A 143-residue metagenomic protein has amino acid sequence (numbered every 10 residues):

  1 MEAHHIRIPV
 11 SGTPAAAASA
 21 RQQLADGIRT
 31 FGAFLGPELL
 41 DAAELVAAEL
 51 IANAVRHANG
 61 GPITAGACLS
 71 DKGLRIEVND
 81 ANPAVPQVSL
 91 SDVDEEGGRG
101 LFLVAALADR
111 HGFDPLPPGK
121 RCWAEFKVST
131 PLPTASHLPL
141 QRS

Functional and structural regions predicted by a protein language model:
M1-S11, V55-S143: Conserved beta-strand-loop-beta-strand hairpin that lines the nucleotide-binding pocket of ATP/GTP-utilizing enzymes
E2-Q22, D26: Short beta-to-alpha transition helix within the HATPase_c
A18, P37, P115-L116: Non-catalytic, surface-exposed connector residues within folded enzymatic/regulatory domains
D26-A48: Conserved short strand/loop->alpha-helix "switch" segment adjacent to the catalytic nucleotide/phosphoryl-transfer site
V46, I51, V55-R56: Short, well-structured hydrophobic secondary-structure segments
